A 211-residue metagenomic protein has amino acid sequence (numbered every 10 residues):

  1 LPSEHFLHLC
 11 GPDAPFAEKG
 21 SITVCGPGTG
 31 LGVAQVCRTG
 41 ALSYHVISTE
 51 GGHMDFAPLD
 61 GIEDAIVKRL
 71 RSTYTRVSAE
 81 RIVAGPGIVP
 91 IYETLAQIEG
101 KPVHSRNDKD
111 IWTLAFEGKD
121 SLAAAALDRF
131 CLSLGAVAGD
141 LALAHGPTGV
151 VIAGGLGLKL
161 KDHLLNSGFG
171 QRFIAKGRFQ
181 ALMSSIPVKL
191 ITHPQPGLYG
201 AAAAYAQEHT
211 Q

Functional and structural regions predicted by a protein language model:
L1-V77, I82, V89, A201 (+1 more regions): Phosphate-binding/catalytic loop of phosphoryl-transfer enzymes
Q35, G61-Q211: ATP-binding/phosphotransfer module of carbohydrate and carboxylate kinases, centering on a glycine-rich
